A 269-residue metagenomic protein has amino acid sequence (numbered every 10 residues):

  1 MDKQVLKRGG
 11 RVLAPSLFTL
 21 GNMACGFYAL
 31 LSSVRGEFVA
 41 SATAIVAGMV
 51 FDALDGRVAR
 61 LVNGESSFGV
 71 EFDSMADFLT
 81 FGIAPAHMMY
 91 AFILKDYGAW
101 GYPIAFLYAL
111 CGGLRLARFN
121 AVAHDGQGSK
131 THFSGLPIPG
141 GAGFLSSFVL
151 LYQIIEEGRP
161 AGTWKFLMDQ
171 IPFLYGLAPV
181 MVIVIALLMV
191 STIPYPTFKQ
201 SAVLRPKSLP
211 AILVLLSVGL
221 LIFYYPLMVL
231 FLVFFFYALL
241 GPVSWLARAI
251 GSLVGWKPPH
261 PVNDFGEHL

Functional and structural regions predicted by a protein language model:
M1-A53, S244, E267-L269: Topogenic membrane-insertion module of multi-pass membrane proteins
M1-K3, K130-L269: C-terminal membrane-associated helical module and adjoining short loops/tails
R8-S16, F68-A76, T197-S208: Short, amphipathic, aromatic/basic-enriched membrane-interface segments that mark the entry/exit of transmembrane
A14-T19, L61-F119: Multi-pass membrane catalytic core of lipid/isoprenoid biosynthesis enzymes
A24-Y28, I83-A86, I212-L220: Hydrophobic, membrane-inserted alpha-helices
Y28-T43, L79, I83-A105, F148-L177 (+1 more regions): Helix-coil boundary and interhelical linker segments in multi-pass alpha-helical membrane proteins
A47-L54, Y108-R115, L187, F235-L246: Alpha-helical transmembrane segments and their membrane-interface exit regions
R57-S66, G113-G128, G135, V190-F198: C-terminal ends of transmembrane helices
